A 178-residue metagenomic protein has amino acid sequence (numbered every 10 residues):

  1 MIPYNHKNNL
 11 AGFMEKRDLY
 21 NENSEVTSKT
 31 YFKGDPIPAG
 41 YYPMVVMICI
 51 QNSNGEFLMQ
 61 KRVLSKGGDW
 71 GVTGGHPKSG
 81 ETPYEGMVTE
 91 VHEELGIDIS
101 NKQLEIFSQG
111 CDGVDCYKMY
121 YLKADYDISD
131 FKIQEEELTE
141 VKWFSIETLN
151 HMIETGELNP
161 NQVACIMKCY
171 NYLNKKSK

Functional and structural regions predicted by a protein language model:
P3, N8-M47: Acidic, metal-coordinating catalytic segment for phosphate/diphosphate chemistry, firing primarily on the Nudix
H6-A11, S65-W70, S79, D112-K178: Nudix hydrolase/Nudix homology domain
E15-R17, M44-V46, G55, K118 (+1 more regions): Change "...and in nucleic-acid phosphodiester-cleaving endonucleases..." to "...and in nucleic-acid processing enzymes
P36-Y41, S108-M119: Acidic pyrophosphate-coordinating catalytic loop
V45-W70, G74: A glycine-rich, hydrophobic loop/mini-helix early in the fold
M59, G71-I106: The catalytic Nudix box helix
